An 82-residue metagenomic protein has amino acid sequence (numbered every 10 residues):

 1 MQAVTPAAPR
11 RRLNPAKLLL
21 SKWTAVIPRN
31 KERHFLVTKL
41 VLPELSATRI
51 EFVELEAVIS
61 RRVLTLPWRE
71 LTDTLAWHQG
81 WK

Functional and structural regions predicted by a protein language model:
M1-L19: Mixed-charge, Lys/Arg-rich low-complexity intrinsically disordered regions
Q2-V4, I59-K82: Intrinsically disordered, low-complexity, charged/polar segments
L13-I27, L36: Short coil-to-beta transition motif at edge beta-strands of beta-rich domains
L20, F35, R62-L66: Long, contiguous binding/interaction regions
L36-T38, E54: Residues located in well-ordered beta-strands
L40-T48: Short, conserved beta-turn/loop elements at beta-strand boundaries and strand-helix junctions
R49-A57: Short Gly/aromatic-enriched secondary-structure transition segments
